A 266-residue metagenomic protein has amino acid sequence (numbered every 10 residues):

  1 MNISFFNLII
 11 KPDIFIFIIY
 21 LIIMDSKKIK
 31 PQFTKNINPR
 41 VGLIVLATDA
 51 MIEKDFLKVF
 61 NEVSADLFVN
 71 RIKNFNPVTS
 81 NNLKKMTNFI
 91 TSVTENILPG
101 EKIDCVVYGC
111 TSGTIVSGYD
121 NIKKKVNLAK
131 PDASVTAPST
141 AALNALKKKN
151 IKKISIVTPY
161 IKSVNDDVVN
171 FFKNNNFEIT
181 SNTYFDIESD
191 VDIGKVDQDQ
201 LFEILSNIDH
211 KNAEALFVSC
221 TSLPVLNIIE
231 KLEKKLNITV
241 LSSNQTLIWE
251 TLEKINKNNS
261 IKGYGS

Functional and structural regions predicted by a protein language model:
F6-L8, L21: Short hydrophobic targeting helices and cationic amphipathic motifs that mediate membrane/organellar targeting
D25-S92, V157-N165, V169-D197: N-terminal glycine-rich anion-binding loop in soluble enzyme alpha/beta folds
T87-E101, Q200-A213: Short, well-structured alpha-helical segments in soluble
L98-A129, S134-T136: Glycine/small-residue-rich loop that forms an oxyanion/phosphate-binding "nest" at active or ligand-binding sites
I103-G109, S155-V157, A213-C220: Periplasmic-binding protein-like
I122-N174: Hydrophobic, well-structured mid-protein blocks that either form specific transmembrane helices
E188-D190, V240-N259: Short, flexible loop segments at boundaries between secondary-structure elements
E203-L232, L247-I248: Hydrophobic alpha-helical
